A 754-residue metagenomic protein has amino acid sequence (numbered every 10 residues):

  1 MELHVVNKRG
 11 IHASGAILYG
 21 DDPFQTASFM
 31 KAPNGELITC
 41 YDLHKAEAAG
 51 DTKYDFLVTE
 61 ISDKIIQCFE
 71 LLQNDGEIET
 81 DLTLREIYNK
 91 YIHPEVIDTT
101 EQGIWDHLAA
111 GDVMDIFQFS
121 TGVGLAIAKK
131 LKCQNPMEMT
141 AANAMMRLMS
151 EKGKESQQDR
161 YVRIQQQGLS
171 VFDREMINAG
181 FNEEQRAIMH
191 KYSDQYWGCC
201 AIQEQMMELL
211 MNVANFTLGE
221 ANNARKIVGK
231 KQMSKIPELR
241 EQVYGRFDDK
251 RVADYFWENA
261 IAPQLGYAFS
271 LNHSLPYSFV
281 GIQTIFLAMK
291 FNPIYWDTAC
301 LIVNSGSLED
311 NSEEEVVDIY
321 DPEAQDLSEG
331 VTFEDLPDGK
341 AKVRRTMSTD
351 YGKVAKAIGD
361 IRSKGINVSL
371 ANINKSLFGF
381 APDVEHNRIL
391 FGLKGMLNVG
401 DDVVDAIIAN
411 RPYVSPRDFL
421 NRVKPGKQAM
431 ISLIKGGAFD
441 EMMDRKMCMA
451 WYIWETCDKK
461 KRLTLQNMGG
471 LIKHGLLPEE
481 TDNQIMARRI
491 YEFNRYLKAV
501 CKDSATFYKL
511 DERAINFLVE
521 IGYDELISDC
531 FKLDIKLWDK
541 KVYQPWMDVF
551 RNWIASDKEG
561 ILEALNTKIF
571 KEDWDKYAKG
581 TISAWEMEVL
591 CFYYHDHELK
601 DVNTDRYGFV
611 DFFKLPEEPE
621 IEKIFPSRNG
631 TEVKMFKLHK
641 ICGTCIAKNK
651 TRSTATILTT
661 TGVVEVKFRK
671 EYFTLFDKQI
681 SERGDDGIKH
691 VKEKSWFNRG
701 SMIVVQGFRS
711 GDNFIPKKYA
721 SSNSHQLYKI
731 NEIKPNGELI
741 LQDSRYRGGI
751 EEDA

Functional and structural regions predicted by a protein language model:
M1-A754: Noncatalytic, beta-rich nucleic-acid-contacting surfaces in large DNA/RNA-processing enzymes
